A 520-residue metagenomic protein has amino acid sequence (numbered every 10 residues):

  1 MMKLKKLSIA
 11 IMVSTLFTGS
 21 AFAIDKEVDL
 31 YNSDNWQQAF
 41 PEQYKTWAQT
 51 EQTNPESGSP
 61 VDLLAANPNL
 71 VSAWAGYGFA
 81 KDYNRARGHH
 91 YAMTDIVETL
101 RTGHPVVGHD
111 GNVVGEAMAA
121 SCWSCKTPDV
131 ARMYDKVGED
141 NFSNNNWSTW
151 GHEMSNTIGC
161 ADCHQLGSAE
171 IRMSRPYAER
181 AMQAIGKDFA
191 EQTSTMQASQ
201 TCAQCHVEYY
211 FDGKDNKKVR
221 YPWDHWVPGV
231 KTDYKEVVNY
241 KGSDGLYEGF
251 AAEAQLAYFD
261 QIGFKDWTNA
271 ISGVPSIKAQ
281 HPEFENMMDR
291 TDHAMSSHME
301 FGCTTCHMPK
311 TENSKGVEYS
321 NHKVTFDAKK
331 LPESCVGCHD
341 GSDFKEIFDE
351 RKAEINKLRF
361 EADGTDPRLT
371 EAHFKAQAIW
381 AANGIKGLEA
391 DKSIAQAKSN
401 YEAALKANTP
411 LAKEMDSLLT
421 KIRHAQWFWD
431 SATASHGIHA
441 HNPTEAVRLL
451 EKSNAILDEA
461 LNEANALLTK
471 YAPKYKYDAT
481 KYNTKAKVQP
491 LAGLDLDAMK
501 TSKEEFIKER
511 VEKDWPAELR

Functional and structural regions predicted by a protein language model:
M1-A23: Gram-negative bacterial Sec-dependent N-terminal signal peptides
I24-D95, D135-D162, L166-T305, P309-F506 (+1 more regions): Primarily the internal scaffold of c-type cytochrome electron-transfer domains, especially repeated/multiheme c-type
A80-S121, H152: Long, charge-dense tracts
L100-V114, D129-N144: Long, mid-chain structured domain cores
A120-W123, I158: N-terminal, well-ordered alpha-helical segments
S124-P128, Q165-L166: Glycine-rich, acidic and aromatic/proline-enriched surface loops and short helix-turn segments that act as binding
E518-R520: Extended, compositionally biased alpha-helical segments that mediate assembly or anchoring
